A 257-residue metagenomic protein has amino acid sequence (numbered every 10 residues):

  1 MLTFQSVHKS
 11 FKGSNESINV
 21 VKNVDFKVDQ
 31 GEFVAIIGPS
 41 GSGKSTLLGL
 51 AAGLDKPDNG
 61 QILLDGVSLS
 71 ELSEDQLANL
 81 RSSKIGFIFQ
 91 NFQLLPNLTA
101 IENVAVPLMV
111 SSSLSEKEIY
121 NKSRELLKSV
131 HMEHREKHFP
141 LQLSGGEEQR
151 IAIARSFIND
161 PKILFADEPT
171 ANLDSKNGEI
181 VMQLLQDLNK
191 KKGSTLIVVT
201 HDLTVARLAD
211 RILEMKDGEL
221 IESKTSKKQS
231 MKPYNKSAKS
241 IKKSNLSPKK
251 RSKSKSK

Functional and structural regions predicted by a protein language model:
L2-M215: ABC family nucleotide-binding domain
K227-K257: ABC ATPase nucleotide-binding domains
